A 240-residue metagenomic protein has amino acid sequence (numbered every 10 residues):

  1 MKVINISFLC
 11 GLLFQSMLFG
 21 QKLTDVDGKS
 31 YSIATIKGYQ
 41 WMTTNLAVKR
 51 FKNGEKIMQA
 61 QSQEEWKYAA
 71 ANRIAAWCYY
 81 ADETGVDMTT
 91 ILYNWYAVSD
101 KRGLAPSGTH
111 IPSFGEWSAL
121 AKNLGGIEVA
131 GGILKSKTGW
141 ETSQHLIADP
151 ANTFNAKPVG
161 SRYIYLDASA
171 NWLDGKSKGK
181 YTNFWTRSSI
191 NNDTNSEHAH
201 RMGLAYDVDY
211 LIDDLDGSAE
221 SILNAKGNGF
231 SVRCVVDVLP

Functional and structural regions predicted by a protein language model:
M1-Q21: Bacterial Sec-dependent N-terminal signal peptides
Q21-P240: Conserved positions within compact, well-structured domain cores
